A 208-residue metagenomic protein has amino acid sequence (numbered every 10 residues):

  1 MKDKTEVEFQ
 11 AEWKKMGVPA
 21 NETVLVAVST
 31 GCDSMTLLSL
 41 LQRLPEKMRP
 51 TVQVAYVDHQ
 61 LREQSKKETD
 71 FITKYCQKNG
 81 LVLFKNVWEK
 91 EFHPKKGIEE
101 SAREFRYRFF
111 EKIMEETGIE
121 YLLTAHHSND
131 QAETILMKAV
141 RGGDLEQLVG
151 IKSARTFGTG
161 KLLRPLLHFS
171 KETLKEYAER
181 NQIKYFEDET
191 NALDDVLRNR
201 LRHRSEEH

Functional and structural regions predicted by a protein language model:
M1-H203: Core alpha/beta nucleotide-donor-binding catalytic domains of modification enzymes
E206-H208: Conserved small/polar residues in nucleotide/adenosyl-binding loops
